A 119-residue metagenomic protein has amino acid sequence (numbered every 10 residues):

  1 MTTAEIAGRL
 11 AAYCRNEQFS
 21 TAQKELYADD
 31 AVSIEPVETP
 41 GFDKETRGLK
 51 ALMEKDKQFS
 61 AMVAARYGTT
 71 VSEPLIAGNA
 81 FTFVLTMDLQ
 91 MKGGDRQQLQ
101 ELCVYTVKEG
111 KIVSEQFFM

Functional and structural regions predicted by a protein language model:
M1-D30, M62: Short acidic-aromatic low-complexity motifs
M1-E5, F42-K50, Q98-C103: Charged, low-complexity, helix/coiled-coil-prone segments
M1-Y13, S33-V37, A51-K57, K111: Short charge-dense sequence patches
A12, G41-E45, G94: Alpha-helix initiation/capping motif
K24-S72: A solvent-exposed, acidic/Ser-Thr-rich amphipathic alpha-helical stretch
M53-M119: A beta-strand edge to alpha-helix "cap/lid" segment located at domain peripheries
